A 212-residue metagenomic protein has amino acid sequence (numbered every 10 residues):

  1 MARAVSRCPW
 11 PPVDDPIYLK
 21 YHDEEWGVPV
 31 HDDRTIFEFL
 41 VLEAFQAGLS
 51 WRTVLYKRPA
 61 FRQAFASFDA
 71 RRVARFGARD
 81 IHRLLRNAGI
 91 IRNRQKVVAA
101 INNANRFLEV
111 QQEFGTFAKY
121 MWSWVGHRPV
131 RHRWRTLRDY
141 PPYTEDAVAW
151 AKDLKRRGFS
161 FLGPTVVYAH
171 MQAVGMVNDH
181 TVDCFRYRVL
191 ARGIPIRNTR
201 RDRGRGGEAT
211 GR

Functional and structural regions predicted by a protein language model:
M1-R212: HhH-family (HhH-GPD) DNA N-glycosylase catalytic core used in base-excision repair
